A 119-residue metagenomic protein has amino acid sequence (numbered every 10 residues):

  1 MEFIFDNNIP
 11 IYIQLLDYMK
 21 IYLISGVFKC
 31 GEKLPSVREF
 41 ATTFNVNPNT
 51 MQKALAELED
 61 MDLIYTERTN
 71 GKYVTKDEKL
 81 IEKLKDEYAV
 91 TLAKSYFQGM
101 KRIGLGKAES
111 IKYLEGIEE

Functional and structural regions predicted by a protein language model:
M1-K33, E39, E87-E119: Extreme N-terminal segment that seeds HTH/winged-HTH DNA-binding domains in transcriptional regulators
K33-F44, L58: A short alpha-helical element within helix-turn-helix/winged-helix DNA-binding domains across DNA-binding proteins
L34, T66-V74, E78-K79: Short, Lys/Arg-rich nucleic-acid/phosphate-binding segment
A41-T42, D77-E78, E119: Short Asp/Glu-rich motifs
T43, D60-L63, I103: Residue cluster at the C-terminal edge of the helix-turn-helix DNA-binding motif
T75-E87, K94: A surface-exposed regulatory interaction patch that couples sensing to output across bacterial transport/metabolic
